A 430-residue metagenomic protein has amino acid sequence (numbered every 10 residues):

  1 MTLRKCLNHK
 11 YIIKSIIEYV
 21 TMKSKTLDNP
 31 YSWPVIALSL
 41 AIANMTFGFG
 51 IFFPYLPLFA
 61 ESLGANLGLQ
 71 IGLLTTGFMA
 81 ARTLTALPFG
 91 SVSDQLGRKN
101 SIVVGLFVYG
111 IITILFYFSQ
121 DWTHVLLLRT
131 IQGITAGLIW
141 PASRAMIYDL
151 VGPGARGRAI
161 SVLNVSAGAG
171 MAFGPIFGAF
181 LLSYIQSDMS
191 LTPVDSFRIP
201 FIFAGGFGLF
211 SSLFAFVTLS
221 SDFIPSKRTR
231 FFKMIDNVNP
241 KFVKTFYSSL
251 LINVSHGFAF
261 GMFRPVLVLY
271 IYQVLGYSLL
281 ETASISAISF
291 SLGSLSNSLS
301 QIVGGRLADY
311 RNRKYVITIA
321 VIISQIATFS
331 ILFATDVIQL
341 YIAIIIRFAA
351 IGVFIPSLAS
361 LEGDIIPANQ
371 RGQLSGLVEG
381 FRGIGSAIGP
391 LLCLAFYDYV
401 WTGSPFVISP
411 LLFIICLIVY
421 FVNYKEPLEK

Functional and structural regions predicted by a protein language model:
M22-S32, S220-L250: Juxtamembrane intracellular "pre-TM" segments in multi-pass secondary transporters
Y55-G68, V266-S284: Short amphipathic helix-loop junctions that connect adjacent transmembrane helices in Major Facilitator Superfamily/SLC
M79-L87, M171-A172, S294-I302, S386-A387: Residue-level signature of mid-helix packing/kink "hotspots" within the transmembrane helices of 12-pass Major
G97, F118-T123, N312, F333-T335: Helix-breaking motifs and short loop linkers at transmembrane-helix boundaries and internal kinks in secondary membrane
N100-I114, Y315-F329: Structural signature of the two symmetry-related core transmembrane helices
L128-A167: Cytoplasmic helix-loop-helix junction between adjacent transmembrane helices in 12-TM secondary transporters
I139-V151, V353-I366: Intracellular juxtamembrane helix-capping segments at the cytosolic ends of symmetry-related transmembrane helices
G205-P225, C416-Y424: C-terminal membrane-cytosol helix-exit motif in multi-pass small-molecule transporters
